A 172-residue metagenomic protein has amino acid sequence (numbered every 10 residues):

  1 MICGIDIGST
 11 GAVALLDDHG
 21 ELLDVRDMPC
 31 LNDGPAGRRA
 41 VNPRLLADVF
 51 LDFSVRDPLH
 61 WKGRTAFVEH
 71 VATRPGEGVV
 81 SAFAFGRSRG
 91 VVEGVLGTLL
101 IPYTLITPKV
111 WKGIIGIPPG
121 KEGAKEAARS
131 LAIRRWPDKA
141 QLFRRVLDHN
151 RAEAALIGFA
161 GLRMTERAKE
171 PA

Functional and structural regions predicted by a protein language model:
M1-A172: Phosphate- and other anionic-substrate recognition elements at nucleic-acid/protein interfaces
